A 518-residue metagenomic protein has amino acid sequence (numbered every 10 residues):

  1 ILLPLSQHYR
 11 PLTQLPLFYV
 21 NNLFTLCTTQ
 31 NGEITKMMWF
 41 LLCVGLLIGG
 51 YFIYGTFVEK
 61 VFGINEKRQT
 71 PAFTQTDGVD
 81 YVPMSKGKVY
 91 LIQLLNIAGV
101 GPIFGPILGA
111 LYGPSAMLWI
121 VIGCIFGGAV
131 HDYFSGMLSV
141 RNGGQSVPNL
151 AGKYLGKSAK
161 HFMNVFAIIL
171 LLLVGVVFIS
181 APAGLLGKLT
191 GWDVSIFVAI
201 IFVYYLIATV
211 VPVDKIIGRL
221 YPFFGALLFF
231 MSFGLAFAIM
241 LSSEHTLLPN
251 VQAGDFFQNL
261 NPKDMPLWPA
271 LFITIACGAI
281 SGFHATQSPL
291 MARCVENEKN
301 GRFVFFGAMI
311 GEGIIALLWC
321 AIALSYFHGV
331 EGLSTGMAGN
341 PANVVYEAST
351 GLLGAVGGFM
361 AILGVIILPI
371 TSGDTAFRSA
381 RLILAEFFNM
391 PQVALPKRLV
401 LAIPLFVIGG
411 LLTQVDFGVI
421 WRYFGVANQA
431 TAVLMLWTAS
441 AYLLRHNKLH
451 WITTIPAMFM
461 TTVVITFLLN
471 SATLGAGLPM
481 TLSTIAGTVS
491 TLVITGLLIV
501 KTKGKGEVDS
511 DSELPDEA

Functional and structural regions predicted by a protein language model:
M37-G55, G109-S139, P148, S483-T491: Extracellular loop-to-transmembrane helix junctions
L46-I103, N297-N300: Membrane-interface "cap" regions at the ends of multi-pass membrane proteins
L47, Y51, G127-G143, V147-V210 (+3 more regions): Helix-loop-helix module between adjacent transmembrane segments
M84-G101, A236-E244, D255-W319, L363-S372: Hydrophobic, membrane-embedded alpha-helices of multi-pass small-molecule transporters
G101-I107, G143, L170-A183, I273-C294 (+3 more regions): Membrane-helix boundary/coupling elements in multi-pass transport proteins
K157-N164, I168, S195-V198, G307-A316 (+6 more regions): Loop-to-transmembrane helix boundary motifs in multi-pass membrane proteins
G175, I179, A183-A199, I207-T209 (+3 more regions): Hydrophobic alpha-helical segments and their helix-loop junctions in multi-pass secondary transporters
I239-Q252, F306-E347: Extracellular/periplasmic helix-exit of transmembrane alpha-helices
